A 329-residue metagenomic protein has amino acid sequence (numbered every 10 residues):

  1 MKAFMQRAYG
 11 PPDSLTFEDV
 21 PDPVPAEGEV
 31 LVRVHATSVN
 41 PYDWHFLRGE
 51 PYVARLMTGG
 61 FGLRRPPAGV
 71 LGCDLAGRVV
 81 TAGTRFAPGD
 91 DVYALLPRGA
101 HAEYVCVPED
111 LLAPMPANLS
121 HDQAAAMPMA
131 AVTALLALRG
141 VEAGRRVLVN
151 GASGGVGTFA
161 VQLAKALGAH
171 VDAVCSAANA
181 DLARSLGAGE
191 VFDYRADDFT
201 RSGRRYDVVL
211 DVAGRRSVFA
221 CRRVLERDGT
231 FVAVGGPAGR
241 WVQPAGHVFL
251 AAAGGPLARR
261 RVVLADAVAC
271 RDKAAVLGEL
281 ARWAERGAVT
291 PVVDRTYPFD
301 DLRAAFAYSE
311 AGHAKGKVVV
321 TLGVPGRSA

Functional and structural regions predicted by a protein language model:
P21-S38, Y52-R98: Glycine-rich beta-strand-centered segment in the early N-terminal region that forms part of a ligand/cofactor-binding
F61-A76, D91-G151: NAD(P)H dinucleotide-binding glycine-rich loop of Rossmann-like/cofactor-binding domains, especially the beta1-alpha1
D91, R146, H170, G229-T230: Short glycine-centered segments of the SAM/dcSAM-binding site in methyltransferase folds
A125-D193: Mid-domain Rossmann-like dinucleotide-binding core that forms the NAD(H)/NADP(H) cofactor-binding site
R201-V208: A short acidic, Gly/Pro-enriched loop at the edge of an enzyme's catalytic core that lines a small-molecule cofactor
V212, R216-A288, G323-A329: Glycine-rich phosphate-binding loop and adjacent beta-alpha segment of Rossmann(oid) nucleotide-cofactor-binding
A281, R286-R295, R303-A329: C-terminal capping/lid region of NAD(P)-dependent oxidoreductase domains
